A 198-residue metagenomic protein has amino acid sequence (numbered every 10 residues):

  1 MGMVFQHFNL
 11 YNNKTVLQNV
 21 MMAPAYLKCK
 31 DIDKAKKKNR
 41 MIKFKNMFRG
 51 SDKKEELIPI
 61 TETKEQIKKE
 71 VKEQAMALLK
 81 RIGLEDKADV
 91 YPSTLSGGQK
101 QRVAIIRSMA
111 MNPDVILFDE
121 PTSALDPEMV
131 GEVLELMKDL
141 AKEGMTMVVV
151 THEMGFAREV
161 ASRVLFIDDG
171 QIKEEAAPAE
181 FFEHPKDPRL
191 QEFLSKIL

Functional and structural regions predicted by a protein language model:
V90, M111, E143: Conserved signature/switch motifs of ABC ATPase nucleotide-binding domains
Y91-L95, Q99: Conserved ABC ATPase signature
I116-D119: Catalytic Walker B motif of ABC-type/P-loop ATPase nucleotide-binding domains
T151-H152: H-loop/switch region of ABC-family ATPase nucleotide-binding domains
A157-E159: A short, surface-exposed alpha-helical micro-motif characterized by mixed small hydrophobic and charged/polar residues
E175-A176: ABC ATPase "signature
